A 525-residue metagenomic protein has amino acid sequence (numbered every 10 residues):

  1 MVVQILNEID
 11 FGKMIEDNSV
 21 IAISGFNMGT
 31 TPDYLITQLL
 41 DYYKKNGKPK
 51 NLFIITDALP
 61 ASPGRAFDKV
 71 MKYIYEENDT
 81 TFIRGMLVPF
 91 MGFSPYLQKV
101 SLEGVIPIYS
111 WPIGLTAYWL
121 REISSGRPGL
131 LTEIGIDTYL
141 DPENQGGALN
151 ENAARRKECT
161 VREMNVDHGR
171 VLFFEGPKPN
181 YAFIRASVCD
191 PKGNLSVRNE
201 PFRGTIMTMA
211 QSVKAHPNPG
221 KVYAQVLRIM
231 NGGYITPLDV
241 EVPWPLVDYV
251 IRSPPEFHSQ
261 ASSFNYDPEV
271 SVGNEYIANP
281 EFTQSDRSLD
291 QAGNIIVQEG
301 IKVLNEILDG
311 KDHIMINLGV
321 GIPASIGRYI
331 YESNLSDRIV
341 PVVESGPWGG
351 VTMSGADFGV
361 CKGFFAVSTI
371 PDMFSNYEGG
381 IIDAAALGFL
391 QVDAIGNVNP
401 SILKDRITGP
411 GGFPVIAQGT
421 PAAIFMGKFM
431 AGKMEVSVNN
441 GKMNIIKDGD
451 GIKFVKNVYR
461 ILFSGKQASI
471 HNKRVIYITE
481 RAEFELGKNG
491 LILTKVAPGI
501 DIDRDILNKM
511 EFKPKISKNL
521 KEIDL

Functional and structural regions predicted by a protein language model:
M1-P49, F53, Y266-M315, S333 (+1 more regions): N-terminal glycine-/serine-/threonine-rich phosphate-binding loop
V2-G12, N27-K44, P60-P280, G355-L525: Conserved phosphate- and dinucleotide-binding cores of soluble alpha/beta proteins, encompassing both enzyme active
L40, K50, S288-G293, Q298-K311 (+2 more regions): Glycine-rich phosphate/ribose-binding loops and adjacent secondary-structure elements that form binding surfaces
I54-A58: A short beta-strand-loop structural module common to alpha/beta enzyme folds
F93, I322-P323: Alpha-helix capping/helix-boundary segments
